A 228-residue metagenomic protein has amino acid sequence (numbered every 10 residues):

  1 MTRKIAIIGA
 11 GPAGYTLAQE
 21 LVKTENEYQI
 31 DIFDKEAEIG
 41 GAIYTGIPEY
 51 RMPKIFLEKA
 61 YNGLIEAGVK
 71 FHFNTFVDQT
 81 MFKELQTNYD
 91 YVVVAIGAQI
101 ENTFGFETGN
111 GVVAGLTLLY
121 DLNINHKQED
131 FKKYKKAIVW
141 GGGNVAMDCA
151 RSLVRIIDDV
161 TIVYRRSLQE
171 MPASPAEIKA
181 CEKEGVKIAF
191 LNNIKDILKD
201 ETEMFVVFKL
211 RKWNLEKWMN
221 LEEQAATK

Functional and structural regions predicted by a protein language model:
M1-R3, K23, K59, V112-G115: Extreme N-terminal leader/targeting segments of oxidoreductases
R3-I8, A13, E20, E58-E107 (+1 more regions): Feature captures the FAD/FMN-dependent oxidoreductase FAD-binding
A6-F33, F73-K83, I100-E101, L118-P175: Rossmann-like dinucleotide/flavin-binding elements
Q29-I32, E36-E66, A150-D196: Rossmann-like dinucleotide-binding cores of NAD(P)H-dependent redox enzymes
I30, F71-F73, V112, I188: Generic structural signal for residues in well-ordered beta-strands
N74-F76, G115, L191, R211: Conserved beta-strand termini and adjacent loop/short-helix elements that scaffold enzyme active sites in alpha/beta
V94, A98-D121, D159, R211-K228: Glycine-rich beta-alpha-beta "Rossmann" dinucleotide-binding loop(s) and their flanking helix/strand
Y134, K183, I194, E203-F205: Active-site lining segments that contact anionic ligands and/or coordinate catalytic metals
